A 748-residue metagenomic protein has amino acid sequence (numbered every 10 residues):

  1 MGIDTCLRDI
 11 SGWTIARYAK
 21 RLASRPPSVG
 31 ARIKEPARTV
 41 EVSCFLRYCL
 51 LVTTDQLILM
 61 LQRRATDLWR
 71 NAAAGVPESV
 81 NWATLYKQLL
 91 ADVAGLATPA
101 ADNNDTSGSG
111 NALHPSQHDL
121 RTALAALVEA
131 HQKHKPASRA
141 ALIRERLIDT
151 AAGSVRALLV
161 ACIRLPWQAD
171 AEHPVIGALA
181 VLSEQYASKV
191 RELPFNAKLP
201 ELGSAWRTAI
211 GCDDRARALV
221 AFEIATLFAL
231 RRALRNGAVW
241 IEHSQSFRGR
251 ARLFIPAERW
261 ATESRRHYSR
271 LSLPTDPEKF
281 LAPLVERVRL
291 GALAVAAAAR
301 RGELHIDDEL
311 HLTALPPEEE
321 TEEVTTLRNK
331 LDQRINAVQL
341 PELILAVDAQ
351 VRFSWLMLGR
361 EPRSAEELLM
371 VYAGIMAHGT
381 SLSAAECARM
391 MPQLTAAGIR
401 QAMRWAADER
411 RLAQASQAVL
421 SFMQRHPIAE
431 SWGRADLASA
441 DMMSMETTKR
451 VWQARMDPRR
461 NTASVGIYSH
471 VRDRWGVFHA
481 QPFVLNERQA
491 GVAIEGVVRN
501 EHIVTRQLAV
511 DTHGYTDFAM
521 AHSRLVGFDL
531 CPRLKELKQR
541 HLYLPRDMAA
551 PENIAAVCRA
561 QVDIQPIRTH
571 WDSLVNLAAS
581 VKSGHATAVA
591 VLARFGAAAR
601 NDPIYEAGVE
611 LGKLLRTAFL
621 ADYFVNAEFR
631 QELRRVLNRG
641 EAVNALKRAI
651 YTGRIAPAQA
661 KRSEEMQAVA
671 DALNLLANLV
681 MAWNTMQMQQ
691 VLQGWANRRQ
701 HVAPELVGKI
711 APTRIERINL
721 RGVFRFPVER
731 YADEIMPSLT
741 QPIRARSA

Functional and structural regions predicted by a protein language model:
M1-A282: Long amphipathic alpha-helical coiled-coil/heptad-repeat bundle
E35, R389-E430, R455-D572: Catalytic or ion-translocation cores adjacent to nucleophile or general acid/base/metal-coordination motifs in diverse
A72-G75, G110, H114, I148 (+7 more regions): Short, charged/polar micro-motifs that form catalytic or ligand-binding hotspots
V285-M390: Structured, charged N-terminal subsegments at the starts of enzyme catalytic cores and at intra-chain domain/subunit
A435-M445: Two-metal-ion RNase H-like nuclease active-site motif
D441-M443, H513-Y515, K538-R540, V591-R600: A glycine-rich phosphate-binding loop feature that marks nucleotide/adenosyl-phosphate handling sites
S444-R455: Flexible, glycine/threonine-enriched loop-and-boundary segments that flank and lead into catalytic domains of large
V492, A549, A556-A748: Long, compositionally biased intrinsically disordered regions
